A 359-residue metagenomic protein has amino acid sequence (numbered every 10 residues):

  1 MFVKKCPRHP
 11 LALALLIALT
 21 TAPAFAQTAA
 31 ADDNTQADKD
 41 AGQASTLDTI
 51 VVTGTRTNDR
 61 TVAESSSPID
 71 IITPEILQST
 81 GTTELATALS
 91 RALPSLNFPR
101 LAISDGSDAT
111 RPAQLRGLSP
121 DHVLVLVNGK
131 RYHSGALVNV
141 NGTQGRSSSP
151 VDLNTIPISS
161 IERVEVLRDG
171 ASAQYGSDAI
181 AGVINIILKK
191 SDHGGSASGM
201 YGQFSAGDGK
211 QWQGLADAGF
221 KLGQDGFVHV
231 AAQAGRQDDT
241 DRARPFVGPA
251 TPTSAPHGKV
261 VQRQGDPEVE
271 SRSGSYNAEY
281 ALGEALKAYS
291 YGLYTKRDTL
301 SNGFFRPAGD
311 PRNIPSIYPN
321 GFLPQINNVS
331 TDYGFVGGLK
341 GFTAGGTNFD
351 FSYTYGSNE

Functional and structural regions predicted by a protein language model:
F2-T82, A86-S90, L153-I156, L215-F220 (+1 more regions): N-terminal Sec signal peptide and the immediately downstream disordered periplasmic leader that contains the TonB box
Q43-S45, S65, S95-A109, S119 (+4 more regions): Short, glycine-/polar-rich solvent-exposed loops and beta-turns at beta-strand/coil boundaries
T55, D169, I187, M200-F204 (+4 more regions): Outer-membrane beta-barrel pore domains and translocons
N58, L89-A136: Extracytoplasmic beta-strand/coil segments of soluble accessory domains associated with Gram-negative outer-membrane
T80, E84, T110, S148-V151 (+4 more regions): Transmembrane beta-barrel architecture of outer-membrane proteins
L85-A88, A92, A113, L126 (+4 more regions): N-terminal periplasmic accessory domains that precede and gate Gram-negative outer-membrane beta-barrel machines
K130-R168: Short acidic/polar hinge/loop motifs at secondary-structure boundaries that mediate gating or recognition
H193-S196, A206-N320, P324-G346: Transmembrane beta-barrel wall of Gram-negative outer-membrane proteins
